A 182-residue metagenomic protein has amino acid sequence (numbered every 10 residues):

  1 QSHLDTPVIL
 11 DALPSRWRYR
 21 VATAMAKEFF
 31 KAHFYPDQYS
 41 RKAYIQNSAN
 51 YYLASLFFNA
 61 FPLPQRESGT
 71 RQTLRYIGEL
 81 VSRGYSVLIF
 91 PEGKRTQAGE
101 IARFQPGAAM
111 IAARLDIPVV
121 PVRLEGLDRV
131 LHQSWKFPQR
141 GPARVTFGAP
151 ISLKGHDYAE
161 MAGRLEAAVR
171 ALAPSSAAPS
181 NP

Functional and structural regions predicted by a protein language model:
Q1-R66: Catalytic core of membrane glycerolipid acyltransferases/transacylases, capturing the structured, soluble-facing
E67-P182: Non-catalytic C-terminal accessory region of glycerolipid acyltransferases and related lyso-lipid remodeling enzymes
